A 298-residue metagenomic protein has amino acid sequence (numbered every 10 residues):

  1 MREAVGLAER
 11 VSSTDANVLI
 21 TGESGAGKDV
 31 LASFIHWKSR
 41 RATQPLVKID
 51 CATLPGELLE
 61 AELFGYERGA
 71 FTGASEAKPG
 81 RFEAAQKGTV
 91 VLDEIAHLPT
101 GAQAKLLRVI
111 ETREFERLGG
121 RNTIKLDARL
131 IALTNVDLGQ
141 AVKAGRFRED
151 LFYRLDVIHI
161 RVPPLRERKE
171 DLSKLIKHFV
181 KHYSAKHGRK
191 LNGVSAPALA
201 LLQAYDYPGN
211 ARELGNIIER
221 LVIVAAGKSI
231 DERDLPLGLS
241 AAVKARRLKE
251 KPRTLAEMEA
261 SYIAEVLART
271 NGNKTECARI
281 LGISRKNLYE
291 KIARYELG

Functional and structural regions predicted by a protein language model:
R2, G6, S13, S39-Q44 (+5 more regions): Nucleotide-binding/hydrolysis machinery
G6-T72, E83-P99, D127, P164-K169 (+1 more regions): Conserved post-Walker A coupling segment in P-loop NTPases
V11, V18, I35, L98 (+6 more regions): Signal-transduction coiled-coil helices of two-component systems
V18-I20, G27, S33, K249-G298: Bacterial C-terminal helix-turn-helix
T53-G56, G65, A70-G73, H97 (+5 more regions): Residue-level preference for short helical/loop micro-motifs built around acidic side chains
E76-A77, A104-I124, L133: Substrate-gripping "pore-loop 1 plus following alpha2 helix"
S240-K251: Short, Lys/Arg-enriched N-terminal segment that forms or immediately precedes the first helix of a structured domain
